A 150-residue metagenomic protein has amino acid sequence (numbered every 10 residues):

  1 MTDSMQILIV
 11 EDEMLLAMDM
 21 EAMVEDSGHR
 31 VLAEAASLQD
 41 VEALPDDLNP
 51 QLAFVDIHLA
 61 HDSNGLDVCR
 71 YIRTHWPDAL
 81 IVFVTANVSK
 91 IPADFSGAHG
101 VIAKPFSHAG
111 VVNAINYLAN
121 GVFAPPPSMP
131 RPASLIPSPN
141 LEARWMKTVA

Functional and structural regions predicted by a protein language model:
E11, T85: Conserved acidic carboxylate
E13-A33: Two-component/phosphorelay signaling modules centered on CheY-like receiver
E34-L52: Acidic, metal-coordinating helix/loop segments flanking the phosphotransfer/catalytic sites of two-component signaling
D56-H58: Active-site residues of response regulator receiver
L66-P77: Short amphipathic alpha-helix used as the core "switch/output" element in two-component signaling
K104: A Lys-centered signature of the CheY-like receiver
S107, N116: Receiver (REC) domain switch/active-site region of two-component response regulators
N113, N120-A150: CheY-like receiver
